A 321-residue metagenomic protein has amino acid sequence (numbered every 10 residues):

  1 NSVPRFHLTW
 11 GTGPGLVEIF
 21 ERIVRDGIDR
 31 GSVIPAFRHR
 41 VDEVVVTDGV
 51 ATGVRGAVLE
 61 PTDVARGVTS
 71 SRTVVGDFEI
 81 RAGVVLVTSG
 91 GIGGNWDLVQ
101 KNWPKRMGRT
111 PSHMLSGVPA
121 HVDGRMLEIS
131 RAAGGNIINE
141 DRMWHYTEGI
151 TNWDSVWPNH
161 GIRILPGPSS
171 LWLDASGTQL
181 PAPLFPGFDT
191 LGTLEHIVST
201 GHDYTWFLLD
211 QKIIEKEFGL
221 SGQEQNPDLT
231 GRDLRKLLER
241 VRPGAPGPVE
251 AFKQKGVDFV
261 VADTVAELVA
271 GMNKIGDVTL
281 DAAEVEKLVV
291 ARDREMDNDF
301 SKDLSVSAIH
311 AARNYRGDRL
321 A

Functional and structural regions predicted by a protein language model:
N1-F6, F20, T264, G271-A291: Rossmann-like flavin
N1-F78, A82, W96-V99, I150-T151 (+1 more regions): Conserved redox-cofactor binding core of oxidoreductases
N1-R5, N102-P111, P248-E250: Gly-rich Lys/Arg/Thr-decorated short loops/hinges at beta-loop-alpha junctions or inter-strand turns that position
G11, G15, I19, A36 (+7 more regions): Conserved active-site and cofactor/substrate-binding residues in soluble primary-metabolism enzymes
R38-R40, A57-L59, A82-V84, T88-G91 (+3 more regions): Fold-independent oxyanion-binding glycine-rich loops and adjacent beta-strand/coil segments at enzyme active sites
T62-W153: Glycine-rich loop(s) and the adjacent beta-strand/alpha-helix scaffold that form part
L127, N136-K274: An anion/pyrophosphate-binding glycine-rich loop and adjacent beta-alpha core in soluble alpha-beta enzymes
